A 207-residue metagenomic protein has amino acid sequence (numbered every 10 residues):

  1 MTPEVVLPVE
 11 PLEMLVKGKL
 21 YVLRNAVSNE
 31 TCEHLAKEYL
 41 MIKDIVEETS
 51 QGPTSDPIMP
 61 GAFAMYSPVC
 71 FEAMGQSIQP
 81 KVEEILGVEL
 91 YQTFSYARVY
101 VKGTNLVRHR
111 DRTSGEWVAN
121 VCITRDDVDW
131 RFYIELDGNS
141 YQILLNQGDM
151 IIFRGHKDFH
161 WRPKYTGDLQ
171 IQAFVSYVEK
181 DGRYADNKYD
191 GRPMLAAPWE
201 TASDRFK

Functional and structural regions predicted by a protein language model:
M1-L86: Non-heme Fe(II)/2-oxoglutarate
V22-L23, Y91-T93, I152-F153, F174: A structural signal for short, well-ordered beta-strand segments and their strand-loop junctions that often border
P57-M59, F63-A64, A73-R131: Conserved double-stranded beta-helix
V101-W161, L169-A173, V178-M194: Catalytic core of non-heme Fe(II) oxygenases with the double-stranded beta-helix
Y189-K207: Acidic/histidine-enriched, glycine/proline-rich intrinsically disordered or flexible terminal extensions
